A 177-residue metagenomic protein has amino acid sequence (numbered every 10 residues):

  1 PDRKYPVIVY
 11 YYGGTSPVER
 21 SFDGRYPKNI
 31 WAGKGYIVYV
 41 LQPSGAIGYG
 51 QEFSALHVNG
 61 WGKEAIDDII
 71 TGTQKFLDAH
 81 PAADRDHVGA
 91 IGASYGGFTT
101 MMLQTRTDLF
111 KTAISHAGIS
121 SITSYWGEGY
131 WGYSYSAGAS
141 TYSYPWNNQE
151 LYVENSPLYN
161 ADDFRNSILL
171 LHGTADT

Functional and structural regions predicted by a protein language model:
D2-G14: Short beta-strand element of the alpha/beta-hydrolase
Y10, G24-P27, A32-K34, V40-T177: Active-site-proximal cap/loop segments of hydrolase catalytic domains
T15-P17, V38: Serine-hydrolase catalytic-loop signature spanning alpha/beta hydrolases and amidase-signature enzymes
E19-F22: Short N-terminal helix/helix-N-cap motif within the alpha/beta-hydrolase-1
